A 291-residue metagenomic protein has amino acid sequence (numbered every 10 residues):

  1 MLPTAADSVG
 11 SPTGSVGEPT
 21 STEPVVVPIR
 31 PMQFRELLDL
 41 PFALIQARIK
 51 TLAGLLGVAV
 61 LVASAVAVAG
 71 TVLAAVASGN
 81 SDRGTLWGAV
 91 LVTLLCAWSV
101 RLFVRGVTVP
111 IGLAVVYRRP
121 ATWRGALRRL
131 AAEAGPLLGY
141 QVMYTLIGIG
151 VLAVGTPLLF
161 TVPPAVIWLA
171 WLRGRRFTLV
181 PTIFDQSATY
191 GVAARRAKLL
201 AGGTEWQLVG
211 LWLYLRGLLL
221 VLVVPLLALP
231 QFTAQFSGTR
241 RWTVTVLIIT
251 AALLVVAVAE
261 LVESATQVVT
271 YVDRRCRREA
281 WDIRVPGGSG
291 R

Functional and structural regions predicted by a protein language model:
L2, A59, V66-A67, G84-A89 (+2 more regions): Eukaryotic membrane transport/trafficking proteins
L2-A47: N-terminal juxtamembrane cytosolic/stromal segments of multi-pass membrane proteins
L2-P19, V109-G112, V116-P120, L172-A188 (+1 more regions): Juxtamembrane transition segments at transmembrane-helix termini in multipass membrane proteins
V25-P28, A53, I111, T182: Second-shell loop/turn segments in exported
Q33-I45, N80-L95, F103-G112, V151-V166 (+1 more regions): Hydrophobic alpha-helical transmembrane segments
R35-V62, R124-G150, W171-L222: Interfacial aromatic "cap" segments that immediately flank transmembrane helices in multipass membrane proteins
R48, L52, L73-S81: Short, hydrophobic transmembrane alpha-helix segments
G54-A75, A89-R105, G139-R173, G210-Q235 (+1 more regions): Hydrophobic alpha-helical transmembrane segments in multi-pass membrane proteins
